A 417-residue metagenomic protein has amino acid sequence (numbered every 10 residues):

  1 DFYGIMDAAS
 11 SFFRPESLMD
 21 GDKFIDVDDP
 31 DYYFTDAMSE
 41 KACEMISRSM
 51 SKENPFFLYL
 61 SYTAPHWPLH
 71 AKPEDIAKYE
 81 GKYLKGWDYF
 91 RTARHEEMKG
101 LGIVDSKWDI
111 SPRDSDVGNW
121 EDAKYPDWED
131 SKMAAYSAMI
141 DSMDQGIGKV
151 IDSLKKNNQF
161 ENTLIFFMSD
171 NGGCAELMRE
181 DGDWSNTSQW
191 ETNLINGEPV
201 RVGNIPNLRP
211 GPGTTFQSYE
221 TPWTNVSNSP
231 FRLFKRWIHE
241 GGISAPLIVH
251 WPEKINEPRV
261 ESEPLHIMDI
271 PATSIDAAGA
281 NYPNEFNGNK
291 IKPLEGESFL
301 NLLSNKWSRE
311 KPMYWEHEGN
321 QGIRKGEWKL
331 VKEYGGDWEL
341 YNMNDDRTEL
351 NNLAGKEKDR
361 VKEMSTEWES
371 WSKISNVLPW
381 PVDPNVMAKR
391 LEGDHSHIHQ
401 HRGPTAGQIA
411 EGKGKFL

Functional and structural regions predicted by a protein language model:
D1, S51-L58, Q159-I165, S308-E310 (+2 more regions): Loop/turn elements at helix/coil->beta-strand transitions in domains of secreted/extracellular proteins
D1-A9, P210-I243, K254-D345, I374-W380 (+3 more regions): C-terminal cap/loop subdomain of S1 sulfatases and analogous C-terminal strand-loop tails that border
D1-E80, L84-K85, Y89, A93 (+1 more regions): Formylglycine-dependent
I5-A9, L58-H70, D109-G118, L164-A175 (+5 more regions): Short, solvent-exposed turn/loop segments enriched in Gly/Ser/Thr/Pro and often Arg
Y33-E40, T92, A134, D141-G148 (+8 more regions): A structural signal for well-ordered alpha-helical segments within the folded catalytic domains of diverse enzymes
A42, F56-Y62, I140-M143, I147-V150 (+4 more regions): Beta-strand elements within well-structured catalytic alpha/beta cores of enzymes that handle phosphate/sulfate esters
H70-A71, W128, D152-H250, H395-Q408: Histidine-centered active-site microenvironments of extracellular/periplasmic hydrolases and transferases
Y83-S111, N193, V200: Alpha-helical "lid/cap" subdomains adjacent to substrate-binding clefts that gate access and reposition the ligand
